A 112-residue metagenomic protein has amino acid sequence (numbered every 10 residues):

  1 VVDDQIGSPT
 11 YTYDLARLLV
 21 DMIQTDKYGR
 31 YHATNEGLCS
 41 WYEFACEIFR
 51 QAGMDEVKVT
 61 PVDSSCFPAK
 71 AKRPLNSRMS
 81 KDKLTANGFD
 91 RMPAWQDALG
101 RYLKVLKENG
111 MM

Functional and structural regions predicted by a protein language model:
V1-Q24: Substrate-positioning beta->alpha
V1-V2, A33, V62, W95: Hydrophobic residues at beta-strand termini and immediately following loops that shape nucleotide-binding pockets
V2-G7, H32, E36, K72 (+1 more regions): Conserved short-loop catalytic and cofactor-binding motifs
G7-T10, C39, M79, D90-P93: Residue-level signal for the nucleotide or nucleotide-sugar donor/cofactor binding architecture
L15, L19, A33, F44 (+2 more regions): Non-catalytic, hydrophobic alpha-helical segments
L18, T25-K70, L75, G110-M111: Mid/C-terminal beta-alpha module of Rossmann-like enzyme folds, strongest in SDR-family dehydrogenases/epimerases
R78-A86: A polyampholytic, Gly/Pro-enriched intrinsically disordered region
T85, W95-M112: Amphipathic terminal alpha-helices
